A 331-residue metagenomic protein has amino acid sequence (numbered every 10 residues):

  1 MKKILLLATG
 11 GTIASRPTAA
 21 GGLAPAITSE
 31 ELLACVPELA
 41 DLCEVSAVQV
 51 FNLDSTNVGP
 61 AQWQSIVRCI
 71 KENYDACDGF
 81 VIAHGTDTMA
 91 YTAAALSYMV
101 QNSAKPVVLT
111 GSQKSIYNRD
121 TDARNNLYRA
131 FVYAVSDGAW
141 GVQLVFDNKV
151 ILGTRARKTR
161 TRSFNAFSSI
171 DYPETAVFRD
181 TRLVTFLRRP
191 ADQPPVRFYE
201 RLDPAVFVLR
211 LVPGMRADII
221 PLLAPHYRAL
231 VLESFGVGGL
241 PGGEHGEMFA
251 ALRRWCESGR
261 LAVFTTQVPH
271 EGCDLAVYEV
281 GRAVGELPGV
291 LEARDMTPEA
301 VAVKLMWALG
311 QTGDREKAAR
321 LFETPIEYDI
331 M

Functional and structural regions predicted by a protein language model:
M1-K71, H270: ATP/NTP phosphate-donor binding region
K2, L7-G11, T28-S29, A34-L39 (+3 more regions): Accessory alpha-helical/coil subdomains and C-terminal extensions that flank or cap enzyme catalytic cores
R16-A20, A93-A94, R119-D122, L152-K158 (+1 more regions): Short acidic, glycine/serine/threonine-rich loops at helix termini
C77-M89, H226-G239: Short acidic, glycine-rich surface-loop motifs adjacent to enzyme active sites
A83-K105, G242-A251, V280: Short Gly/Thr/Asp-enriched flexible loops that form oxyanion-binding sites at enzyme active sites
A95-D122, F131-D137, W255-T266: Short, acidic/small-residue loops that bind anionic groups at enzyme active sites
L109-R179: Internal gly/pro-rich beta-alpha loop/helix module that stabilizes soluble enzyme cofactors or their anionic handles
V237-M331: C-terminal non-catalytic interaction/assembly regions of soluble proteins
